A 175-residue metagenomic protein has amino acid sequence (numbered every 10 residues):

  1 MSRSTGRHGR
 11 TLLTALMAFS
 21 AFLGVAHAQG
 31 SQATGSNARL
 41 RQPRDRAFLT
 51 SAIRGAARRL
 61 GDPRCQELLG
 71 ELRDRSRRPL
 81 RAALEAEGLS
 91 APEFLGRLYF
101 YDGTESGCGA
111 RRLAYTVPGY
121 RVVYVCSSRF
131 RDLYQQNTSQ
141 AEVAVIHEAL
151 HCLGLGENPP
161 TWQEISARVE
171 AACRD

Functional and structural regions predicted by a protein language model:
S2-L13: Bacterial N-terminal signal peptides that target proteins for export
S4-G6, F22-L23, A33: Serine/proline-rich low-complexity intrinsically disordered segments, especially terminal tails, linkers
T14-F22: Bacterial N-terminal signal peptides
A26-E142, C152-D175: Predominantly extracellular/secreted Zn2+-dependent metalloproteases
V145: Substrate/cofactor-recognition hotspot
E148: Walker B catalytic acidic pair
